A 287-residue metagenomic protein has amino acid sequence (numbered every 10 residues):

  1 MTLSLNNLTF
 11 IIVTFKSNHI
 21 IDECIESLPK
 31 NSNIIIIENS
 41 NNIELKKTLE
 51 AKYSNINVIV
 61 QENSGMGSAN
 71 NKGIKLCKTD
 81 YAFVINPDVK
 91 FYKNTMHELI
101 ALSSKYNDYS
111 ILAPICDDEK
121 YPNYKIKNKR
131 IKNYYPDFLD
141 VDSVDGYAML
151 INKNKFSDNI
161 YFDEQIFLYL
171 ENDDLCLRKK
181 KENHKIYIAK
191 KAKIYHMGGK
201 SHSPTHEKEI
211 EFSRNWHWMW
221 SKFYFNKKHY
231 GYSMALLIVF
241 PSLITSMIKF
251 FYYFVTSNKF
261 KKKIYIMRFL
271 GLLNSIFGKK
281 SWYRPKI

Functional and structural regions predicted by a protein language model:
I12-K30: Short, well-formed alpha-helical segments that are part of the catalytic scaffolds of diverse glycosyltransferases
S27, E38-K46: A conserved acidic beta->alpha catalytic loop
V60-C77: Glycine-rich, basic loop-to-helix element that forms the pyrophosphate-binding segment of sugar-nucleotide handling
A82: Short aromatic/hydrophobic "clamp" motif used to bind/position activated sugar donors
K90-Y124: Conserved donor NDP-sugar-binding/catalytic core segment of glycosyltransferases
K132-N154, I210: A recurrent flexible, glycine/aromatic-enriched loop bordering the glycosyltransferase active site that acts as
A148-Y161, Q165-K193: A short, conserved alpha-helix in the catalytic core of glycosyltransferases
S213-S221, Y232-I287: Non-catalytic, C-terminal membrane-associated alpha-helical segments of glycosyltransferases
